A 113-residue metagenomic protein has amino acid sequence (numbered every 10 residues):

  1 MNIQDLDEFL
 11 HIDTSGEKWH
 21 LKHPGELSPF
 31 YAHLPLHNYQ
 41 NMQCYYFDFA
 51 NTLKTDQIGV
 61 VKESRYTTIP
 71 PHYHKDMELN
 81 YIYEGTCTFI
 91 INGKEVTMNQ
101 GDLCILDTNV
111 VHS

Functional and structural regions predicted by a protein language model:
M1-C87, V96: Generic protein-terminus/edge-of-domain signal
Y81-Y83, D102, V110: Short, flexible loop/turn elements at secondary-structure junctions
T88-I90, L106, H112-S113: Short beta-strand His + acidic residue motifs that chelate non-heme Fe in jelly-roll/DSBH and cupin folds
G93-T108: Short acidic-glycine-tyrosine-enriched beta hairpin
